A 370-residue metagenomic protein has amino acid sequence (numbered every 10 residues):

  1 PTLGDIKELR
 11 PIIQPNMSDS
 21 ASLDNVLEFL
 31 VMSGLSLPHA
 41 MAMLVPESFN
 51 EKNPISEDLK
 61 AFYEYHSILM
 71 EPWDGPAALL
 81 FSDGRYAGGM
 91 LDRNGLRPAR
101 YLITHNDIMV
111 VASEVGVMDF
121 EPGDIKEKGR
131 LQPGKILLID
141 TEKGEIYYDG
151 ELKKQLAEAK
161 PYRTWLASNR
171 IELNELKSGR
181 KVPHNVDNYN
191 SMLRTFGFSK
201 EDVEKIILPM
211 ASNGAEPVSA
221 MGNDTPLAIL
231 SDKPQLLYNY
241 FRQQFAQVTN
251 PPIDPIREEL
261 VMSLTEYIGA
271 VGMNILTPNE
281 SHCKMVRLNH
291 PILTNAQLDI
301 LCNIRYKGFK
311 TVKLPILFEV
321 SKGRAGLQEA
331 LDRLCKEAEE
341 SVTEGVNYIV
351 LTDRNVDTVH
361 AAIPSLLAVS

Functional and structural regions predicted by a protein language model:
P1-S281, T294, L301-K307: Conserved short alpha-helical segments that host acidic/polar catalytic motifs at enzyme active sites
T2-L9, Y306-G326, L351-T352, V356: Gly-rich Lys/Arg/Thr-decorated short loops/hinges at beta-loop-alpha junctions or inter-strand turns that position
D74, E121-D124, R333-E337, V356-H360: Active-site-adjacent structural elements in folded domains
P76-A78, T311, V346-Y348: Short glycine-rich loop/turn motifs
L227-P234, V320-L331: Short acidic-aromatic active-site loops that bind/stabilize oxyanions
L288-C302, L331-E339: Conserved alpha/beta core surface patches that mediate binding of polyanionic ligands
Y306, K313, A338-E339, E344-N347: Function-dense linear segments that define catalytic or interfacial modules in macromolecule-processing proteins
G323-G326, R333, S341-A368: Conserved structured catalytic cores and adjacent interaction surfaces of nucleotide-binding/hydrolyzing enzymes
